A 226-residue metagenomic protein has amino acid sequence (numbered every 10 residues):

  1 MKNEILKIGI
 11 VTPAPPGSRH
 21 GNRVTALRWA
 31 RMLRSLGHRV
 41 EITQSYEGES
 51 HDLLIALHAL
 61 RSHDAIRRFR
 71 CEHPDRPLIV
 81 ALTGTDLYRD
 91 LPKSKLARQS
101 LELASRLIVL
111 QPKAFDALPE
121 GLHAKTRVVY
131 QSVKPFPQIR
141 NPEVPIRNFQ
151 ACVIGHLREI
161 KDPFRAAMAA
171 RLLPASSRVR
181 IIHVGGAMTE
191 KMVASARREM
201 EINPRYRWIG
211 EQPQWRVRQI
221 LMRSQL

Functional and structural regions predicted by a protein language model:
L53-I55, F69-Y88, R106-V109, T126-R127: Active-site proximal beta-strand in glycosyltransferases
L87-S105: A conserved, positively charged/aromatic
D90-P92, S132-N148: Acidic anion/phosphate-binding donor-loop and adjacent secondary structure in glycosyltransferase catalytic cores
E102-I139: Donor nucleotide-sugar binding/catalytic pocket of nucleotide-sugar-dependent glycosyltransferases
P145-K161, A167-L173, I181-V184: Conserved donor-binding/catalytic core segment of Leloir-type glycosyltransferases
R158-P163, P174-S176, T189-K191, E211: A short, basic/aromatic alpha-helical/loop segment that forms part of the nucleotidyl-sugar donor-binding site
G185, V193-R216: Nucleotide-activated donor-binding/catalytic signature segment of Leloir-type glycosyltransferases, i.e., the conserved
M222-L226: Acidic donor-binding loop of glycosyltransferase active sites
